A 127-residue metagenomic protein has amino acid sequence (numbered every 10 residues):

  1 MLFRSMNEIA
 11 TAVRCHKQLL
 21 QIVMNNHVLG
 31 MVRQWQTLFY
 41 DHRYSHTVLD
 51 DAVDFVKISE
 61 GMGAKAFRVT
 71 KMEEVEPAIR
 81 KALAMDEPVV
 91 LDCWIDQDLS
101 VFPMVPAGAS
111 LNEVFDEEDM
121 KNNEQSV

Functional and structural regions predicted by a protein language model:
M1-V127: Thiamine diphosphate
